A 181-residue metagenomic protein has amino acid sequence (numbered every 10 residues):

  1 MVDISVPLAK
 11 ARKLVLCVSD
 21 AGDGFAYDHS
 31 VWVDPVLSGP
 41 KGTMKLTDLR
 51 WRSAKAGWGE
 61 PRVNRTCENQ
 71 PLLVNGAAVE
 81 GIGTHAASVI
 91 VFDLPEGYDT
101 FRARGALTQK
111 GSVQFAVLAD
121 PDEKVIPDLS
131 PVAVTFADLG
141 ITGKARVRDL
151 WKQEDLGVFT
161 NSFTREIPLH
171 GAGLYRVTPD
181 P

Functional and structural regions predicted by a protein language model:
M1-V125: Gly-Asp-aromatic-enriched flexible segments
K124-P181: C-terminal beta-sandwich/jelly-roll accessory domains of carbohydrate-active enzymes
